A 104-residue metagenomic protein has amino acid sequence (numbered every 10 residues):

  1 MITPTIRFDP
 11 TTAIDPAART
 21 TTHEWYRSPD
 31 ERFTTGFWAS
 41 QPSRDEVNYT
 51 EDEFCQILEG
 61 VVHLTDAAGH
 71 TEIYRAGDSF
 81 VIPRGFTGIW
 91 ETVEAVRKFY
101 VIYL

Functional and structural regions predicted by a protein language model:
M1-R32: A short, N-terminal "cap"/entry segment at the start of jelly-roll beta-barrel domains of the cupin/DSBH fold
E31-Y49, Y74, P83-R84: Conserved short histidine dyad/triad with adjacent acidic residue
V47, L64, K98-Y100: Short hydrophobic/aromatic-rich beta-strand segments that constitute the beta-sheet cores of beta-sandwich/beta-barrel
Y49-L64: Short, conserved beta-strand element in jelly-roll/cupin
F54, H70-E72: Short, surface-exposed secondary-structure edge patches
G77-D78: Loop/turn positions that initiate beta-strands
R84-L104: Ligand-binding loop in jelly-roll beta-barrel domains
